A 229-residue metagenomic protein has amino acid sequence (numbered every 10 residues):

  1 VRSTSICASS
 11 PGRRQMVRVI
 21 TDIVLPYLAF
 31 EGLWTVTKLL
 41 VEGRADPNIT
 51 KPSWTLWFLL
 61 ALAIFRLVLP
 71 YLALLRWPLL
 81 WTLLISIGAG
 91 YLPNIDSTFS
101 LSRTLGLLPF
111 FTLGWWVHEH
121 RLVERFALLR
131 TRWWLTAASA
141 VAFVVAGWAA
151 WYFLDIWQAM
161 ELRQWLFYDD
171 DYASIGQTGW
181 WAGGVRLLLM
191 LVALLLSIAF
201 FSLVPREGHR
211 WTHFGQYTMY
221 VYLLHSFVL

Functional and structural regions predicted by a protein language model:
V1-L229: Alpha-helical transmembrane segments and their immediate juxtamembrane cytosolic regions
